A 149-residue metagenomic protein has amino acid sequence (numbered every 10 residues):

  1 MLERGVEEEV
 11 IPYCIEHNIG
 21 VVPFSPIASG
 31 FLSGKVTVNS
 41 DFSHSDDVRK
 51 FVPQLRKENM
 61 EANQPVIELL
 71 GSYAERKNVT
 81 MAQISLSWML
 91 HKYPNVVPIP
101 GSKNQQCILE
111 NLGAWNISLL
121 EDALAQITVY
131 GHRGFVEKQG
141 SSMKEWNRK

Functional and structural regions predicted by a protein language model:
M1-V136, E145-R148: Beta/alpha (TIM)-barrel catalytic core signal, keyed to glycine-rich beta->alpha loops juxtaposed to Asp/Glu that bind
G140-S142: C-terminal region signature
